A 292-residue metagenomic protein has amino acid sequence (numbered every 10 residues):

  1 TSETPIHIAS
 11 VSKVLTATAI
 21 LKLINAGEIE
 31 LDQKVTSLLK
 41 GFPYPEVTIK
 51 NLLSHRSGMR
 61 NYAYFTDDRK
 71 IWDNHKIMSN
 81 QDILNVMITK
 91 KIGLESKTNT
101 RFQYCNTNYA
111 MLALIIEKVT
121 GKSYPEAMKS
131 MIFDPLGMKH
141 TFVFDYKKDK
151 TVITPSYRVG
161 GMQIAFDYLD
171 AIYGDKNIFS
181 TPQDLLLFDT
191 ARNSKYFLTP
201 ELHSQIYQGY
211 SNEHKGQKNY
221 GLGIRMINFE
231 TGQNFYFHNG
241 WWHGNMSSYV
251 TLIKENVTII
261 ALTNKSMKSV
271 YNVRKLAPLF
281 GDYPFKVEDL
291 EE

Functional and structural regions predicted by a protein language model:
T1, I224-M226, T258-I260: A short, well-structured edge-of-sheet supersecondary motif
T1, I24-I29, S54, M59 (+4 more regions): N-terminal leader/targeting segments and the immediately adjacent pre-domain N-terminus
T1-L52, E95-C105, Y173-K176, N256: Short active-site loop at a secondary-structure junction that contains or immediately precedes the catalytic residue(s)
A26, G160, N239, K254-E255: Residue-level recognition of short loop/turn positions
E46-H243: Short, surface-exposed loop or secondary-structure junction motifs that flank catalytic or metal-binding residues
F229-T231, S266-E292: Short, gly/Ser/Thr-rich active-site loops of penicillin-recognizing serine hydrolases
W242-M246, M267-V270: A short local loop/turn or secondary-structure capping micro-motif enriched for an aromatic residue
S248-K265: Short, well-ordered beta-strand elements
